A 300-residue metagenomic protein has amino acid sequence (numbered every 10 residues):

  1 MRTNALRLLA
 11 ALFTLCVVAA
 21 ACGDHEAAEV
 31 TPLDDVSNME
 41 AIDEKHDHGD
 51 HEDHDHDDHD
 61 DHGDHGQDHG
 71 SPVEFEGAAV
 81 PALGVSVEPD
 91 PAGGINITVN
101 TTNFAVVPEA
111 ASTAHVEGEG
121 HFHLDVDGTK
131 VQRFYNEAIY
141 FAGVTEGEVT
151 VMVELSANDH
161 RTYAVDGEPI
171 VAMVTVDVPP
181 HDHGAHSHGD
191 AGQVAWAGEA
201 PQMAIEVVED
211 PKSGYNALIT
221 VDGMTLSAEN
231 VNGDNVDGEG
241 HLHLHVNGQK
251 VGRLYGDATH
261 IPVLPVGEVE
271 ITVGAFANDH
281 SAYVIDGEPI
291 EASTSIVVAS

Functional and structural regions predicted by a protein language model:
V18-A21: C-terminal motif of bacterial Sec signal peptides marking the signal peptidase cleavage site
G23-K45: Short, low-complexity, disordered segments immediately C-terminal to signal peptides in bacterial exported proteins
D68-A79, H188-E199: Proline/serine/threonine-rich low-complexity linkers at boundaries of modular beta-sandwich domains
P81-L83, P91-I97, M203, S213-A217: Structural beta-strand segments of beta-rich domains
T101-T113, V221-G233: Short amphipathic, basic-aromatic surface patches that mediate peripheral association with negatively charged
T129-N136, Q249-G256: Short beta-strand segments within Ig-like beta-sandwich modules, predominantly Fibronectin type-III
S156-A164, F276-I285: Short acidic/polar inter-strand loop motif in beta-rich domains
